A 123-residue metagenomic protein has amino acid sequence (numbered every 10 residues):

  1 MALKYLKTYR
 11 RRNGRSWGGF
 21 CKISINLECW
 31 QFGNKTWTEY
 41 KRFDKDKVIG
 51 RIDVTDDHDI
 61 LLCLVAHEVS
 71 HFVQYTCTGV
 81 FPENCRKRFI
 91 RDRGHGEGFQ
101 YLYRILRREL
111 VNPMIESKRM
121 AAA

Functional and structural regions predicted by a protein language model:
M1-C63, F72-A123: Active-site-proximal or metal-binding-adjacent scaffold patches in catalytic folds
E68: Walker B catalytic acidic pair
